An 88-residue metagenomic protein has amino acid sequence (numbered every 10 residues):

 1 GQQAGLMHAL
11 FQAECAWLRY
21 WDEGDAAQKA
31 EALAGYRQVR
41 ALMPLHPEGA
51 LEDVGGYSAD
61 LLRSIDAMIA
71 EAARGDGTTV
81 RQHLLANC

Functional and structural regions predicted by a protein language model:
G1-M7: N-terminal low-complexity, intrinsically disordered segments
Q12-C88: Extracytosolic low-complexity repeat regions of secreted or lipid-anchored proteins
